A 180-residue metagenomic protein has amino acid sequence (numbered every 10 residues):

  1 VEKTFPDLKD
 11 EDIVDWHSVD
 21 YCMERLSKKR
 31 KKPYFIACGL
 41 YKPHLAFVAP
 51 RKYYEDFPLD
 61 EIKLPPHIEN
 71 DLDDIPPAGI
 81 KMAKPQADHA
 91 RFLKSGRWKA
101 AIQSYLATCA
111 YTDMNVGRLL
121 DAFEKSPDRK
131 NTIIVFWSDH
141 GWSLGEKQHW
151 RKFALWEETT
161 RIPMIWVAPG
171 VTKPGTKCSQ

Functional and structural regions predicted by a protein language model:
V1-V19, E24-Q180: Active-site-proximal cap/lid insertion segments
